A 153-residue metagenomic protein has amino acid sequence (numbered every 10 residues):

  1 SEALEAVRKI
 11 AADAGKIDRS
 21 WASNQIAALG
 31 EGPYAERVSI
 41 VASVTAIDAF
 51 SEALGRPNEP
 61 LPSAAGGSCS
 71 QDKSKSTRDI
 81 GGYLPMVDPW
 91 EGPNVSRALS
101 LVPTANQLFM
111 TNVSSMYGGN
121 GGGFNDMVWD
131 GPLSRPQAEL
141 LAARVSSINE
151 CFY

Functional and structural regions predicted by a protein language model:
S1-Y153: Hydrophobic alpha-helical segments
